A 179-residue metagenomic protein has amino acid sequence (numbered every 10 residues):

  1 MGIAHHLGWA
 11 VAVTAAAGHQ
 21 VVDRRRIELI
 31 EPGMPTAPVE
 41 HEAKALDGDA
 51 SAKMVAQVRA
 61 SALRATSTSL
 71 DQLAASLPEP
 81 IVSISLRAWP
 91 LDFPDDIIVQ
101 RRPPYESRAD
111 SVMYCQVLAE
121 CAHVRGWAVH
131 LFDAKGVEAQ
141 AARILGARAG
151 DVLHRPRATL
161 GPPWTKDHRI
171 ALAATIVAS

Functional and structural regions predicted by a protein language model:
M1-S179: Phosphate- and other anionic-substrate recognition elements at nucleic-acid/protein interfaces
